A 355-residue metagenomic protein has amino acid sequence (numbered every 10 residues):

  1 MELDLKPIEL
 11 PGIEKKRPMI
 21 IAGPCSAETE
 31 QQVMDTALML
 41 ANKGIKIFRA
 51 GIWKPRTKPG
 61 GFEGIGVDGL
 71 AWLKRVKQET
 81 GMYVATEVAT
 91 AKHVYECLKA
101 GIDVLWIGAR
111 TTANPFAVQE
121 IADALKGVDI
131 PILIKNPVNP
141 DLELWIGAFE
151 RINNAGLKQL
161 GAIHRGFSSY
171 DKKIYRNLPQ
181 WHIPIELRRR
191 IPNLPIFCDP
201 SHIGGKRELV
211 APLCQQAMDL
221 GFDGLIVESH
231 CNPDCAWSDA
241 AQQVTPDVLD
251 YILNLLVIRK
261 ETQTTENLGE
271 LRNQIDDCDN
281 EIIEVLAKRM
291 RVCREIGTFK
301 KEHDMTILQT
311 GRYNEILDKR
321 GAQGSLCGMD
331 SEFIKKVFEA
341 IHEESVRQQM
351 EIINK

Functional and structural regions predicted by a protein language model:
M1-I21, R75: N-terminal amphipathic alpha-helix/helix-capping segment at the start of soluble metabolic enzymes
I13, A117-Y251, L255, K260-E266: Catalytic alpha/beta core domains of metabolic enzymes, predominantly
P18-D35, P59-G61, M82-V88, G108-A109 (+4 more regions): Active-site mouth loops of central-metabolism enzymes
P18-P24, K46-A50, V84-T86, L105-I107 (+4 more regions): Hydrophobic faces of well-ordered beta-strands that scaffold small-molecule active sites in alpha/beta enzyme cores
A22, A37, A41, K46 (+1 more regions): Long, contiguous binding/interaction regions
R49-D68, C231-A240, I296-I307: Glycine-rich, proline-tolerant flexible connector loops at the mouths of alpha/beta enzymes
I65, G81-V94, D103-V118, I130-L142 (+1 more regions): Catalytic beta/alpha-barrel core
E261-K355: Domain-level signature for soluble enzymes in the chorismate/prephenate branch of the shikimate pathway
